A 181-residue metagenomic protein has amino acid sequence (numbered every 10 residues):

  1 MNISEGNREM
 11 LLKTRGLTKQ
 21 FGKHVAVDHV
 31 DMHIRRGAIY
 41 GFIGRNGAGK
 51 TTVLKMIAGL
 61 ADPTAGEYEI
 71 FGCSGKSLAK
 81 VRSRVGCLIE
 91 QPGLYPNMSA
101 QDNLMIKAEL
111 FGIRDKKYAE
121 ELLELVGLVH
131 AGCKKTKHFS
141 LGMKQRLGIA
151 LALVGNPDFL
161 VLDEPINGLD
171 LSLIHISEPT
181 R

Functional and structural regions predicted by a protein language model:
A58: Helix-to-loop junction immediately C-terminal to a conserved catalytic motif
G66-K76, K80-V81: Conserved ABC transporter NBD signature motif
M105, E109, R114-A131: Conserved ABC ATPase "signature" region
L160-E164: Catalytic Walker B motif of ABC-type/P-loop ATPase nucleotide-binding domains
S172-R181: Residue-level detector of conserved catalytic or cofactor/ligand-binding positions in enzyme active sites
